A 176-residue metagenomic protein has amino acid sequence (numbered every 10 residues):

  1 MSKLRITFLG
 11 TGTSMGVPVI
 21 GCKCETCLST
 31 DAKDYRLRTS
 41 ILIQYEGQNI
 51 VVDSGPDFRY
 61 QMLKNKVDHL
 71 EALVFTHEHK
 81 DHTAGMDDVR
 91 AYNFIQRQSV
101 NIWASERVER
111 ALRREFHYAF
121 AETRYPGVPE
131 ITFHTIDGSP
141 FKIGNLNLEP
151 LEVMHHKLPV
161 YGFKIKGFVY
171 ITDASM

Functional and structural regions predicted by a protein language model:
M1-V52, P56-N65, T132-M176: Core dinuclear metal-dependent hydrolase active-site scaffold
K3-P18, E78-D81, E106-R114: Conserved long hydrophobic alpha-helices within structured protein cores
L9, D68-L73, H77, E109-Y118 (+1 more regions): Short flexible/disordered coil segments
C22, A84, V128: Residue-level signal for pocket-adjacent positions within structured domains
G47-A104: Active-site metal-binding motif and surrounding structural segment of the metallo-beta-lactamase
D68, A84-N93, A119, D137 (+2 more regions): Generic, ordered loop/turn and secondary-structure boundary motif
V74-T76, R107, P126, L146: Short, intrinsically disordered/low-complexity patches at protein termini and at juxtamembrane boundaries
Q96-V100, V108-F133: Active-site neighborhood of divalent metal-dependent phosphoester bond hydrolases
